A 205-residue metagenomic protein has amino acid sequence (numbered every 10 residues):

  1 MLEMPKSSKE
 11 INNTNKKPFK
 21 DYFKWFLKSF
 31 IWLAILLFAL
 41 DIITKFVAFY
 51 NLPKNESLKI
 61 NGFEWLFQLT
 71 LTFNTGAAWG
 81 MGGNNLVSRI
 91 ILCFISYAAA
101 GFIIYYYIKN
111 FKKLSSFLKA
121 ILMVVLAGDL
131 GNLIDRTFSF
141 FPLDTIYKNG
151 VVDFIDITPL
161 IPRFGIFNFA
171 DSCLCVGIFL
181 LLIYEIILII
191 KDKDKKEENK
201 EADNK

Functional and structural regions predicted by a protein language model:
M1-K205: Alpha-helical transmembrane bundles and membrane-interface segments of multipass inner-membrane proteins
